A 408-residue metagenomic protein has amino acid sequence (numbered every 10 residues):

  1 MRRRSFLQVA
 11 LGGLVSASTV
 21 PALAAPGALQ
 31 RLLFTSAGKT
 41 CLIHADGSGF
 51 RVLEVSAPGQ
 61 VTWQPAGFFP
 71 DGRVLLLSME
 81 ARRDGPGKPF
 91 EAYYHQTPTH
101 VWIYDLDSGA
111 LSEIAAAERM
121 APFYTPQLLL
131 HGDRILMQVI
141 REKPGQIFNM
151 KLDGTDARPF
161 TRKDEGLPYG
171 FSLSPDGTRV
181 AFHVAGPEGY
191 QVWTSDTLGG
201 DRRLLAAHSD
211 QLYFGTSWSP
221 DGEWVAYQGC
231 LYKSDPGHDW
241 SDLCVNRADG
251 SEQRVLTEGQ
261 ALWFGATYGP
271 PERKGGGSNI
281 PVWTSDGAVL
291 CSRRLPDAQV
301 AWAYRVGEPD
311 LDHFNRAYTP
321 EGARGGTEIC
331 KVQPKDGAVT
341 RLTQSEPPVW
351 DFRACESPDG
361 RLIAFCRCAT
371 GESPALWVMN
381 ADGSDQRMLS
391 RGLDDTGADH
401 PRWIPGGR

Functional and structural regions predicted by a protein language model:
S5-A24: N-terminal export signals
A25-R51: An edge-strand/N-cap motif at the start of beta-rich repeat modules
L32, M79-Q96, G229-W240, R293-R324: Short, conserved, GDST-rich strand-edge loop motifs in beta-rich repeat architectures
S36-A37, T97, H131, K143 (+8 more regions): Short loop/turn segments that connect beta-strands within the blades of beta-propeller domains, predominantly WD40
K39-C41, H100-W102, Q146-F148, Q191-W193 (+3 more regions): A short loop-to-beta-strand structural motif that recurs across blades of beta-propeller domains
H44-T62, Y104-F123, M150-Y169, S195-F214 (+3 more regions): Multi-bladed beta-propeller domains
G59-M79, E118-R134, Q138, D164-R179 (+6 more regions): Conserved beta-propeller blade repeats
W63-D107: Mid-chain, structured segments of secreted extracytoplasmic proteins
